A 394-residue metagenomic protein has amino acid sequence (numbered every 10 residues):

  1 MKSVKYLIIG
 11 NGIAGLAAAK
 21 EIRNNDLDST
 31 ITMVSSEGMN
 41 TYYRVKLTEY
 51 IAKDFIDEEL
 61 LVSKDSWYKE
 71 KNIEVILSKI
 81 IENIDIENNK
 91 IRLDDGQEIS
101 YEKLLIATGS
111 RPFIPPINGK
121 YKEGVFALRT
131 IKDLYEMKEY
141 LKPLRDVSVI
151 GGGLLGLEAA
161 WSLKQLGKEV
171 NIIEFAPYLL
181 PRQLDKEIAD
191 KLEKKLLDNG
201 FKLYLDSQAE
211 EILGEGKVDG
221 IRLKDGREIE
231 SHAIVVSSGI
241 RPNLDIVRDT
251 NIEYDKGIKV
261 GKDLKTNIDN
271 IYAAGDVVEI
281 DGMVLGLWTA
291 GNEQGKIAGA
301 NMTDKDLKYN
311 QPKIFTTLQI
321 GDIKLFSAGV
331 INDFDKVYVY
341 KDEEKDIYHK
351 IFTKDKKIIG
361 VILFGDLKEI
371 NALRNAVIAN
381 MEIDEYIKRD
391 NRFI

Functional and structural regions predicted by a protein language model:
M1-L7, L61-S148, R222-G226, A233-S238 (+2 more regions): FAD-binding core/adjacent interface of flavoenzyme oxidoreductases
K2-E74, S162-Q183: Beta1-alpha1 glycine-rich phosphate/pyrophosphate-binding loop at the start of Rossmann-like nucleotide-binding domains
K2-K5, N11, N24, V277-N371: Mid-to-C-terminal Rossmann-like scaffold of FAD/NAD(P)H-dependent oxidoreductases
G10-I13, R129, I150-G153: Glycine-rich Rossmann-fold phosphate-binding loop(s) that bind the pyrophosphate of adenine dinucleotide cofactors
D28, V75-L93, I99, L166-K262: A Rossmann-like FAD-binding core segment of flavoenzymes
Y121-K142, L213-R222, R227-A300: FAD-site-proximal beta/loop scaffold in flavoenzymes
E136-L184: Rossmann-like NAD(P)H-binding beta-loop-alpha module
I221, R227-E253, F326-I394: C-terminal catalytic lobe of FAD-dependent flavoproteins
